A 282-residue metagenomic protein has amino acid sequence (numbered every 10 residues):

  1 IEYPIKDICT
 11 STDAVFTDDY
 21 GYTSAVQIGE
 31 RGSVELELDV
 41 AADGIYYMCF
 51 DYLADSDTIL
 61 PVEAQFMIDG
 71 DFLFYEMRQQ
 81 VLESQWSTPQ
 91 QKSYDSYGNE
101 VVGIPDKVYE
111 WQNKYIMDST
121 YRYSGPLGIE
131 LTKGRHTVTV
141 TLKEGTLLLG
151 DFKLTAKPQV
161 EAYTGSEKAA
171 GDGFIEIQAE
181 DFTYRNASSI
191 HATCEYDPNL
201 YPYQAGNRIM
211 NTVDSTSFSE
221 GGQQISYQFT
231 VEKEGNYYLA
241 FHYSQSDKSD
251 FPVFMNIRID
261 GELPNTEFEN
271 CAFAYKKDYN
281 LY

Functional and structural regions predicted by a protein language model:
I1-Y282: Extracytoplasmic
